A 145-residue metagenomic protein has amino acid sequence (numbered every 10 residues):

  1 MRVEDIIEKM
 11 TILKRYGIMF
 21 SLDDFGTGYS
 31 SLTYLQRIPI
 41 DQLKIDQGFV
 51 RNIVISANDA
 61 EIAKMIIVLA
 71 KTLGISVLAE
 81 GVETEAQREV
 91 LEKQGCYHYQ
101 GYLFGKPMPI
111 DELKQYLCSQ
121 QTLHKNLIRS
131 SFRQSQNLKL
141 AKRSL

Functional and structural regions predicted by a protein language model:
M1-E4, Y16-L145: EAL-family c-di-GMP phosphodiesterase catalytic domain
E8-Y16: Catalytic-core regions built around general acid/base machinery
